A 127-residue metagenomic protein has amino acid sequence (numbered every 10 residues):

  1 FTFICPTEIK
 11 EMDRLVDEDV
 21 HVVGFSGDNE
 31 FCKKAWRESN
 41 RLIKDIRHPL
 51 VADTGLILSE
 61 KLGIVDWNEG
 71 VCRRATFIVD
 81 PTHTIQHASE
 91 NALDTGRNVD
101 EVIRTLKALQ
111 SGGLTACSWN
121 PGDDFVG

Functional and structural regions predicted by a protein language model:
F1-G127: Chalcogenol-based redox active-site neighborhoods
